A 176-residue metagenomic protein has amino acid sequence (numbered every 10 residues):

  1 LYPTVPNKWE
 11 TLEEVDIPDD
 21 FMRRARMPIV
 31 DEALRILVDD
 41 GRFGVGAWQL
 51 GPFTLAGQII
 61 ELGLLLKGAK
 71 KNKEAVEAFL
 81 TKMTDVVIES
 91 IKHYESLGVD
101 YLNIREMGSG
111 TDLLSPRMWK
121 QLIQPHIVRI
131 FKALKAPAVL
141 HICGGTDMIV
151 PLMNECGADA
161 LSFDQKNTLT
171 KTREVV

Functional and structural regions predicted by a protein language model:
Y2-I36: A gly/proline- and charged-residue-enriched helix-loop-helix capping module
A25-V176: Active-site loop segments of alpha/beta catalytic cores
